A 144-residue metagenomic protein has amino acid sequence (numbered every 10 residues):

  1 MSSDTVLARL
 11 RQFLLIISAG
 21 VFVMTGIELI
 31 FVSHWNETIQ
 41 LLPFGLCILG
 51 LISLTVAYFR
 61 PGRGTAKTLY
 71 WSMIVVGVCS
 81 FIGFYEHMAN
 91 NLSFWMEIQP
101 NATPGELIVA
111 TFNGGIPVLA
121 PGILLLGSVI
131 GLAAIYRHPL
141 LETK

Functional and structural regions predicted by a protein language model:
M1-A19, Y136-R137: Cytosolic juxtamembrane helix and N-cap/initiation of the first transmembrane helix
L10-R11, E28-G50: Transmembrane alpha-helix entry/boundary detector in multi-pass membrane proteins
R11-I16, G64-V78: Interfacial segments of alpha-helical transmembrane regions
M24-I39, W95-I108: Membrane-interface interhelical loops and short amphipathic "cap" helices that link adjacent transmembrane segments
I48-L69: Canonical alpha-helical transmembrane segments
V78-W95: C-terminal TM-helix exit segments that contain a strictly Trp-centered aromatic cap at the helix terminus
Q99-L140: Alpha-helical membrane-associated segments of multi-pass integral membrane proteins
